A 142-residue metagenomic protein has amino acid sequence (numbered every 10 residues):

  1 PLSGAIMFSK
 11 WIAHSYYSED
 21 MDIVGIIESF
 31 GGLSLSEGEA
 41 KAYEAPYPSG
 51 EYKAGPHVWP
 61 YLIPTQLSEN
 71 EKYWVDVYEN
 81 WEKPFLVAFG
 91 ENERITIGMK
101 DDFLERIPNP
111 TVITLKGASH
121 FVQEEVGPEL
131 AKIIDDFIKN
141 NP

Functional and structural regions predicted by a protein language model:
P1-E19, I23: Flexible "cap/lid" loop of the alpha/beta hydrolase fold
Y17, P46-P48, G98: Ligand-binding pocket scaffold of soluble enzyme catalytic domains
I23-L35, A42-P48, P60-Q66: Helix-loop "lid/cap" segments that line or gate small-molecule binding pockets
Y43, P56, V87-G90, F103 (+3 more regions): Generic structural signal for small/hydrophobic residues in well-ordered secondary structure, especially within
E51-E105: Conserved serine/cysteine hydrolase catalytic core
P110-P142: Catalytic active-site module of serine/aspartate enzymes centered on a nucleophile-bearing elbow/loop
